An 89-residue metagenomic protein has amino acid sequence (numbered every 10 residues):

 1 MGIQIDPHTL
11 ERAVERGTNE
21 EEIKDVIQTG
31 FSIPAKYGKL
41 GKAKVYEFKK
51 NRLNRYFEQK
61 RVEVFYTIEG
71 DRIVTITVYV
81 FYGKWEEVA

Functional and structural regions predicted by a protein language model:
M1-A89: Ribonuclease/tRNase effector modules and their secretory precursors
